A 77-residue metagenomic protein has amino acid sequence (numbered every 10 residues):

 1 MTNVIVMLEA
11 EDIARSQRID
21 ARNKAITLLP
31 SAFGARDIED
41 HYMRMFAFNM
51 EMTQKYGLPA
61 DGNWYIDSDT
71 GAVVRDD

Functional and structural regions predicted by a protein language model:
M1-G57: Contiguous, amphipathic alpha-helical segments that mediate oligomerization or scaffolding in large protein assemblies
M43-D77: Amphipathic, charged alpha-helical segments and their helix-to-coil junctions in extracytoplasmic/peripheral assemblies
